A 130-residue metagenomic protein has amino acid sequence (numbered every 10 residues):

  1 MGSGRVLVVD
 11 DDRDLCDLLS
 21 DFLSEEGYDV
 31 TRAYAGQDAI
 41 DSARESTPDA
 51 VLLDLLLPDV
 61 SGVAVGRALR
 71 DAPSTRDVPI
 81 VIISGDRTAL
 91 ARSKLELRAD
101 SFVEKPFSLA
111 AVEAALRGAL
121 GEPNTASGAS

Functional and structural regions predicted by a protein language model:
M1-L7, A110-S130: Non-catalytic signal-transmission and effector/linker regions of two-component phosphorelay proteins
C16, P58, R76: The feature encodes the CheY-like receiver
D17-E25: Charged docking surfaces used in two-component/phosphorelay signaling
S20, A64, D86-V103, A110 (+1 more regions): Alpha4 helix (beta4-alpha4-beta5 surface) of REC/receiver domains from two-component response regulators
G27-Y34, S42: Short hydrophobic/Thr-rich beta-strand motif most characteristic of the beta2 strand and flanking loop of CheY-like
A35-D38, S61-V65: Acidic catalytic/metal-coordinating carboxylates
D54: Active-site residues of response regulator receiver
